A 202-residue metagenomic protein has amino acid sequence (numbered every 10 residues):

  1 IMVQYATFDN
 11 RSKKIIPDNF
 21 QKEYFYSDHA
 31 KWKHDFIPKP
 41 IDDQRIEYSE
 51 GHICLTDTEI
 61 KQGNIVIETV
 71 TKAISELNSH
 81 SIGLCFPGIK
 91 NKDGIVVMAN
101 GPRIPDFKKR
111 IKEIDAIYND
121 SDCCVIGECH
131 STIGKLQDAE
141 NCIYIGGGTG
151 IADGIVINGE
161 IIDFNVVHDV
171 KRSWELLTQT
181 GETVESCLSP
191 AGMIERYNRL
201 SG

Functional and structural regions predicted by a protein language model:
M2-E47, G51-H52, I117-Y118, S131-G202: Glycine/GP-enriched mid-protein hinge/lid loop-to-helix segment characteristic of carbohydrate kinases
S27-T71, S75-N141: Glycine-rich phosphate-binding loop and adjoining helix at the ATP-binding site of ATP-dependent phosphoryl-transfer
